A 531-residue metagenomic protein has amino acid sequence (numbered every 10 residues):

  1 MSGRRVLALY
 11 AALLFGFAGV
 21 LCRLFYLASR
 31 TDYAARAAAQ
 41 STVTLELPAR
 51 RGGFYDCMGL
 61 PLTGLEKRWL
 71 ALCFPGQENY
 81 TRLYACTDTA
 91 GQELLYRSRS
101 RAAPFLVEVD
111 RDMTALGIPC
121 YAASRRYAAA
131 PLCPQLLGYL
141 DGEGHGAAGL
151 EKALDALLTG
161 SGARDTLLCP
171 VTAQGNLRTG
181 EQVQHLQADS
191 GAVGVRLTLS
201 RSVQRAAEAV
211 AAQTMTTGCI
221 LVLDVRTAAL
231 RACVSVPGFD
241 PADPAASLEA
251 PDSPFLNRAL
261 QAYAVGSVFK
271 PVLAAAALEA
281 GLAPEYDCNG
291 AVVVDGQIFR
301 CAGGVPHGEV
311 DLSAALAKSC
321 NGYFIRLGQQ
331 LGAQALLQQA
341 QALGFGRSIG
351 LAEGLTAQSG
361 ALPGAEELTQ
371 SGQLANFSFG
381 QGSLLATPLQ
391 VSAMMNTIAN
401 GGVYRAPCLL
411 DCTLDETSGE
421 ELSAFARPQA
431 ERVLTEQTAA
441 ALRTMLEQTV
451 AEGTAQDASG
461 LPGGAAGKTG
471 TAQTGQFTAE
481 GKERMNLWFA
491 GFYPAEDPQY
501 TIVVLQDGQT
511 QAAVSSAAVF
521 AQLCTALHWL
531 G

Functional and structural regions predicted by a protein language model:
M1-A245, L337-A342, L505-G531: Periplasmic/cell-envelope proteins involved in peptidoglycan metabolism and beta-lactam response
P61-T63, D224-S267, A275-G508, G531: Beta-lactam-recognizing serine transpeptidase/beta-lactamase-like catalytic domain environment
